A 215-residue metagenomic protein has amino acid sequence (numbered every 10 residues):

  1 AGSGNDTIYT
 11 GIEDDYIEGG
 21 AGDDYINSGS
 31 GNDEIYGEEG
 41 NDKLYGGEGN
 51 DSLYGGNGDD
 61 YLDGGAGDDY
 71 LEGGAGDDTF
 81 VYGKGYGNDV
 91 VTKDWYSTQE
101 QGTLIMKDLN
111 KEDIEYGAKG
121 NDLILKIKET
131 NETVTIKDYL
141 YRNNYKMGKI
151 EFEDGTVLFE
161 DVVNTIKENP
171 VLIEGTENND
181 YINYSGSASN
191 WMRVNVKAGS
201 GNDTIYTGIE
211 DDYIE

Functional and structural regions predicted by a protein language model:
A1-K119, T130-K146, N179-Y181, S185-E215: Acidic, glycine-rich calcium-binding repeat modules characteristic of RTX/beta-roll and related beta-solenoid repeat
I124-V171: Low-complexity acidic/polar repeat-biased segments
